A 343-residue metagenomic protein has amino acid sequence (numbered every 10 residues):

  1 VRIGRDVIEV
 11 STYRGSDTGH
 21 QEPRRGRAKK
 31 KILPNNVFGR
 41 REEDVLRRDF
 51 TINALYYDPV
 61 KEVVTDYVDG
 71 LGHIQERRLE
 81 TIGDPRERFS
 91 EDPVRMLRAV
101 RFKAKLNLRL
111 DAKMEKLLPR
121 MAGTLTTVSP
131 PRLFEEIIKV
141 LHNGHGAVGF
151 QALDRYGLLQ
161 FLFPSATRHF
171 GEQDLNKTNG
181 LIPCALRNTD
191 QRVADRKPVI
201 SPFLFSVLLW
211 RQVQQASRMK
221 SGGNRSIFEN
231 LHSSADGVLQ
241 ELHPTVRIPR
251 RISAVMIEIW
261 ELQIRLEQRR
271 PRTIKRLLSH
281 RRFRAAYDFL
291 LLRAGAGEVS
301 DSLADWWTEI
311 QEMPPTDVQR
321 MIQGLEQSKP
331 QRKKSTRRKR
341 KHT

Functional and structural regions predicted by a protein language model:
V1-T343: Catalytic cores of the polymerase beta-like nucleotidyltransferase superfamily and closely associated nucleotide
